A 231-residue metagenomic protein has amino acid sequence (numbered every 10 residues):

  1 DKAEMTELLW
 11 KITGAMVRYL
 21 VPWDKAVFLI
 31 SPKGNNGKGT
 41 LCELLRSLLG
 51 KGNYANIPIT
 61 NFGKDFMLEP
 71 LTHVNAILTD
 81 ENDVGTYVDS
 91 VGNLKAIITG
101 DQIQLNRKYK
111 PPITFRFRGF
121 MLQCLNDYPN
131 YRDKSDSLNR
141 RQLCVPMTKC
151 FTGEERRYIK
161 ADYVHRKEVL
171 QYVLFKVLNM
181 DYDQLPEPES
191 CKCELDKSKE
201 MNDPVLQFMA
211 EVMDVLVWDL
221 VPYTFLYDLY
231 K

Functional and structural regions predicted by a protein language model:
D1-K231: Feature primarily recognizes SF3-like P-loop helicase cores of small DNA viruses
